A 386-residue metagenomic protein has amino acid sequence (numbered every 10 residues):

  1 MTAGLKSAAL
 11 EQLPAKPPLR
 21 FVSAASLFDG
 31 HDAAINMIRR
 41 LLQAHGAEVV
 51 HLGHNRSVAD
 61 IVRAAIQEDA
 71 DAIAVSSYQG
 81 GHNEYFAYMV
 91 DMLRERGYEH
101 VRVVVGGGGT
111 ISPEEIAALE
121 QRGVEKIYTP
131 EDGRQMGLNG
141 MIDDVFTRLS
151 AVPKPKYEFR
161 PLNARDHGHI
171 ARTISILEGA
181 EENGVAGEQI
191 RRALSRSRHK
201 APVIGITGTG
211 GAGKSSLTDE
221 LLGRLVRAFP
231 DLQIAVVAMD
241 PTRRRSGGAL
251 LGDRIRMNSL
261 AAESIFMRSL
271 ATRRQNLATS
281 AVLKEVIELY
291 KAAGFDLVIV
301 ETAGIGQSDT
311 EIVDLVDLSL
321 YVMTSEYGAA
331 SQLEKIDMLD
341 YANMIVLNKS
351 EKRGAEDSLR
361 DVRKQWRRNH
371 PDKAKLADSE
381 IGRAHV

Functional and structural regions predicted by a protein language model:
T2-A8, L138-V203: Extreme N-terminal, non-catalytic leader segments that precede Walker-type/kinase nucleotide-binding cores
P18, R96-G106, G294-V298, V316-M323: Short beta-strand/loop segments at the ligand-binding rim of alpha/beta enzyme cores
S26, T209, M239: P-loop (Walker A) phosphate-binding loop of NTP-binding proteins
F28, I35-G140: Cofactor-cradling patches in redox/metallo enzymes
D29, T209-A212, H385: ATP-binding Walker
G80-H82, Q275, A293-D296, T302-G306 (+2 more regions): Conserved Switch II/interswitch segment of TRAFAC-class P-loop GTPases
A118-F146, D340-H385: Canonical P-loop GTPase G-domain recognition
E178-A201, A212, L217, L221-V322: Nucleotide-state-sensitive switch-loop elements of NTP-binding domains
